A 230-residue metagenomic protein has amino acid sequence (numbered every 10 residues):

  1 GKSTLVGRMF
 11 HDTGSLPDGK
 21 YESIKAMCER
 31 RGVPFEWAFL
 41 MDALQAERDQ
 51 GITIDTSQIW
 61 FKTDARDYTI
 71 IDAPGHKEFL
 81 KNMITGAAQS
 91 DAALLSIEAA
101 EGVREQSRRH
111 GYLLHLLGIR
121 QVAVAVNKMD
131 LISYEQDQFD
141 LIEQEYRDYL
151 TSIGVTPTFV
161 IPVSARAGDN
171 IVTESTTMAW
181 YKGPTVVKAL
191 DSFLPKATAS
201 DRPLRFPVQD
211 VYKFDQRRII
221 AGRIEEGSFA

Functional and structural regions predicted by a protein language model:
G1, F10, H76, E98-G102 (+3 more regions): Short, ordered loop/turn segments at secondary-structure junctions
K2, D18-G19, V103-E105, L131-Q136 (+1 more regions): Switch/connector loops and helix/strand junctions flanking conserved nucleotide-binding motifs in nucleotide-processing
S3-E78, S90: P-loop NTPase switch module centered on the Walker A-proximal segment
L5, I24, G51, D72 (+7 more regions): Residue-level signature of catalytic and energy-coupling elements of molecular machines, predominantly ATP/GTP-dependent
L5-M9, S23, N82, R109-L113 (+2 more regions): Alpha-helical scaffold elements adjacent to nucleotide-binding pockets in ATP/GTP-utilizing enzyme cores
I52-I54, W60-D64, T85-Q89, Q106 (+2 more regions): Conserved catalytic network of the ASCE P-loop NTPase/AAA+ motor domain
R66-Y68, A73-E78, A88-R109, I119-D140: Conserved Switch II/interswitch segment of TRAFAC-class P-loop GTPases
D140, R147-A230: Conserved catalytic-core segments of large NTP-driven translation/proteostasis enzymes
